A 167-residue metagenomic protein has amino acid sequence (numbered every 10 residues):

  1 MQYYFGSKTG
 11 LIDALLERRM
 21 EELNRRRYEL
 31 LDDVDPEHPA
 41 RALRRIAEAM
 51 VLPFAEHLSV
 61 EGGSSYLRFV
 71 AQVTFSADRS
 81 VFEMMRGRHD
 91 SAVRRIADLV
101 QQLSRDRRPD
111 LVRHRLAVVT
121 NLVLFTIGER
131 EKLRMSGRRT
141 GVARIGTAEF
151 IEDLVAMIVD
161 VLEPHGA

Functional and structural regions predicted by a protein language model:
F5-Y28, D32: An amphipathic alpha-helix adjacent to DNA-recognition modules
A14, Y28-Y66, L116: Hydrophobic alpha-helical connector segments
R18, F69-V73, V118, L122: Short acidic/histidine-centered micro-motifs embedded in hydrophobic/aromatic stretches that mark compact functional
E22-R26, V73, A77-S80, T126-R134: A short secondary-structure junction motif
V51-R95, A143: Short secondary-structure transition hinges
G87-A167: C-terminal peripheral helix-coil segments that are non-catalytic and often amphipathic
